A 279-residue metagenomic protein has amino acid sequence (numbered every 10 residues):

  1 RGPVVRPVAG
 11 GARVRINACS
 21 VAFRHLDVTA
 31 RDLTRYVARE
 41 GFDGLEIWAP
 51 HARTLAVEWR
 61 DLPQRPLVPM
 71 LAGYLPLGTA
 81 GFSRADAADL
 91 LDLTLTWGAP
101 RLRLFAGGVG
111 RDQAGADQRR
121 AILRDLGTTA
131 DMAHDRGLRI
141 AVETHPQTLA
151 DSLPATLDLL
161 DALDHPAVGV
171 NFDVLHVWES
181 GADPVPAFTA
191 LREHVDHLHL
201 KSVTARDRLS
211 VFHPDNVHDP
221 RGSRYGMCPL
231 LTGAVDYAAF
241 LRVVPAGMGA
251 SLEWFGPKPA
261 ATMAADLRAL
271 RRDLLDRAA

Functional and structural regions predicted by a protein language model:
V5-A99, H165, R268-A279: N-terminal pre-domain/capping segments
A9-G11, R65, T79-V170, E179: Active-site acidic/histidine proton-transfer and metal-coordination neighborhood in alpha/beta enzyme cores
V21-F23, W48-P50, L71-G78, G107-V109 (+4 more regions): Active-site beta-loop-alpha junctions enriched in small/polar residues
D27-T34, L55-L62, G81-R84, A116-R119 (+4 more regions): Distinct, well-ordered alpha-helical segments
A38, G44-L45, L71, D131-A234: Acidic/histidine-rich catalytic cores of soluble enzymes
D43, P100, D196, M248: Short acidic/polar active-site loop segments enriched in Thr and Asp
P229-P245: A short, acidic, amphipathic alpha-helical segment used as a generic capping/interface helix at domain edges
G249-L274: C-terminal/domain-terminus segments
